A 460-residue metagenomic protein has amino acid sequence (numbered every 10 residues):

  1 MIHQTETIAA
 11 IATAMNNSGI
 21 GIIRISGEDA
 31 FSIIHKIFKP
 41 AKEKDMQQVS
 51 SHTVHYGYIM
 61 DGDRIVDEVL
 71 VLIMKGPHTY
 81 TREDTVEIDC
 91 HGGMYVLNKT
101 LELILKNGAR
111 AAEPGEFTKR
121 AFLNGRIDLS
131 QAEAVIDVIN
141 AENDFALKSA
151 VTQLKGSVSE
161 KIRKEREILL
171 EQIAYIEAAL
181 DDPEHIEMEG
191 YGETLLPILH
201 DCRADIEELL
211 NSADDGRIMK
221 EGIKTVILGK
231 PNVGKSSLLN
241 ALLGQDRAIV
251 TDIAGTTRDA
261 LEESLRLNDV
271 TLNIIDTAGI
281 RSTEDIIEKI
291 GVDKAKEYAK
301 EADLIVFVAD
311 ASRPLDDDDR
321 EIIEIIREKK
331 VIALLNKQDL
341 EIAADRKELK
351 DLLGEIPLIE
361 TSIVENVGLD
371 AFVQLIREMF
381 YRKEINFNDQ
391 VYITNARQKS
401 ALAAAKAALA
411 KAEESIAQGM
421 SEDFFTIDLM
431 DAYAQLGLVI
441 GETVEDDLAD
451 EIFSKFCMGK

Functional and structural regions predicted by a protein language model:
M1-K148, T152, G156, I332: A glycine-rich (often HGG/GG-containing) alpha/beta subdomain
I2-I11, M15-S18, D144-R266, T283 (+1 more regions): C-terminal-of-GTPase-core extension/linker across diverse P-loop GTPases
H55-D67, V71-K75, G255-T283, E301-L304: Switch I (G2) and immediately adjacent beta-strands of P-loop GTPase domains
I59, L196, I305-D319: Glycine-rich phosphate-binding loop used to anchor ATP phosphates in small-molecule kinases, encompassing both
G92, L242, T277, A309-S312 (+1 more regions): Glycine-rich, N-terminal phosphate-binding loop of Rossmann-like dinucleotide-binding domains
R110, T271-N273, P357: Conserved beta-strand segments of alpha/beta enzyme cores
I274, V308, L334: Generic enzyme active-site microenvironment
E288-S312: Inter-motif core of Ras-like GTPase G domains
